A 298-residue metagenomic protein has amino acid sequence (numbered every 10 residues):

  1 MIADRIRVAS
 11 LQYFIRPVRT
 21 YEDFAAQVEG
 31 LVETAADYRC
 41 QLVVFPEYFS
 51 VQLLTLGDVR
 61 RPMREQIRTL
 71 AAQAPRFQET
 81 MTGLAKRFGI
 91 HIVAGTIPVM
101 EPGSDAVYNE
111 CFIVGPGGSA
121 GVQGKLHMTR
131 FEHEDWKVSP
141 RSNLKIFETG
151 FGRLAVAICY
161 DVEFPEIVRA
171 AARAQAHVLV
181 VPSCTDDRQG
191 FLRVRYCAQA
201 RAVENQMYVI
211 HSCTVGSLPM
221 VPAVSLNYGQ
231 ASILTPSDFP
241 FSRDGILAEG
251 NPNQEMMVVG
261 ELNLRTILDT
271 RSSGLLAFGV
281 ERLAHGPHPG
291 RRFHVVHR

Functional and structural regions predicted by a protein language model:
M1-V8, I146-A155, V178: Beta-strand-turn-beta hairpins that frame and shape the catalytic cleft of phosphate-ester-processing enzymes
A9, F112-V114, S232-L234, V258: Conserved hydrophobic/aromatic positions in well-ordered beta-strands
Q12-V18: Short polar catalytic/cofactor-binding loops
Y21-P116, D186-A200, E204: Cys-nucleophile CN-hydrolase/nitrilase-fold catalytic domain and related Cys-dependent amidase chemistry that acts on
A71-V93, E163-E255: CN hydrolase (nitrilase-like) catalytic-core segments centered on the catalytic cysteine and neighboring Lys/Glu
G83, E101-A174, D187-A200, V259 (+2 more regions): Active-site catalytic loop in hydrolytic enzyme cores
E249-I267: A hydrophobic, small-residue-rich beta->alpha segment in the mid-to-C-terminal subdomain of diverse proteins
L262-R298: A short C-terminal boundary segment appended to hydrolase-like catalytic domains
